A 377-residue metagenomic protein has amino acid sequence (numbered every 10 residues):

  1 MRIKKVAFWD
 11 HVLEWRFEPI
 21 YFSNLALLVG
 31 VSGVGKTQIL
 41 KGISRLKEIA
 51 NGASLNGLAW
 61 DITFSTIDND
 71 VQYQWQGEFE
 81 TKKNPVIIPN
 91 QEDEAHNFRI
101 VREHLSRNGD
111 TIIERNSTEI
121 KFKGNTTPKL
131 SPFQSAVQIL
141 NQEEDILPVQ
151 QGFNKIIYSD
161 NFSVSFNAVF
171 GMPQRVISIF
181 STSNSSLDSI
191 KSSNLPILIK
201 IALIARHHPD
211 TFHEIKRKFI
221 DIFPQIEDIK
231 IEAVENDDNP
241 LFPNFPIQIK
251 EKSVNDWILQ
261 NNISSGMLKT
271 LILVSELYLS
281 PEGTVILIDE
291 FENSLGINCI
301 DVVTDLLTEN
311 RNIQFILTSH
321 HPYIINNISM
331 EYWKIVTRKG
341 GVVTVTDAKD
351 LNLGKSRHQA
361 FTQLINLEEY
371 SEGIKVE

Functional and structural regions predicted by a protein language model:
M1-A53, L241-E377: Switch/communication elements of ASCE P-loop NTPase nucleotide-binding domains
K5-V6, W60-F64, Q91-D110, F245-E251 (+1 more regions): Short polybasic amphipathic segments
L13, I67-Q72, P224, K252-N255: Glycine-centered tight beta-turn/hairpin loop motif at sheet-sheet or coil-to-beta transitions
P19-Y21, V71-E80, N108-G124, W257-N262 (+1 more regions): Short amphipathic beta-strand/extended segments with alternating polar/hydrophobic composition
Y21-N24, V29, T37-N97: Conserved P-loop NTP-binding catalytic core
S54-N56, D68-N69, F223-Q225, N239-L241: A short catalytic or substrate-binding loop motif that flags glycine-/basic-rich loops and adjacent residues that bind
E80-E227: Electropositive, glycine-dotted interaction segments that contact anionic polymers or phosphate-rich ligands
E227-P243: Long, charged, glycine-rich C-terminal linkers/tails
